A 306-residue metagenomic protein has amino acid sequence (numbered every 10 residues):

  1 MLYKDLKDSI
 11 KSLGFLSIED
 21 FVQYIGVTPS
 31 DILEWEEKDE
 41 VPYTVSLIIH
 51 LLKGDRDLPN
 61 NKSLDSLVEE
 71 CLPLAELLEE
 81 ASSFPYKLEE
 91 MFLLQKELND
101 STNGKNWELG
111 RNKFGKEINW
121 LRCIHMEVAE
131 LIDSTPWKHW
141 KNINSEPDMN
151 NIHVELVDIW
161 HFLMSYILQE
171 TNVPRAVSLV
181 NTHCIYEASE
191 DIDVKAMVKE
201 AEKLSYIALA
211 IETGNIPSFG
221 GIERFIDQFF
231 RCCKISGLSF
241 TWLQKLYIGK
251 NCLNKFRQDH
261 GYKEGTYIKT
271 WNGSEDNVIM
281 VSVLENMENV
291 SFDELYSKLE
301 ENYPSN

Functional and structural regions predicted by a protein language model:
M1-G14, L77-E80: A short, Lys/Arg-rich alpha-helix, primarily the initiator
Y3-I10, Y24-V27, L51-D55: Secretory-pathway ectodomains
K7, E36, I49, K53 (+4 more regions): Residue-level detector of alpha-helical secondary structure
S12, V27, G221-F225: Short acidic alpha-helix initiation/capping motifs at coil-to-helix transition points, especially at protein N-termini
F15-E34: Short alpha-helical DNA-recognition segment
E40-N61: DNA major-groove recognition helix of helix-turn-helix/homeodomain DNA-binding modules
R56-E80: Short, charged recognition helix plus adjacent turn of helix-turn-helix-like nucleic-acid-binding domains
E76-N306: Flexible "arm" and connector segments at domain edges
